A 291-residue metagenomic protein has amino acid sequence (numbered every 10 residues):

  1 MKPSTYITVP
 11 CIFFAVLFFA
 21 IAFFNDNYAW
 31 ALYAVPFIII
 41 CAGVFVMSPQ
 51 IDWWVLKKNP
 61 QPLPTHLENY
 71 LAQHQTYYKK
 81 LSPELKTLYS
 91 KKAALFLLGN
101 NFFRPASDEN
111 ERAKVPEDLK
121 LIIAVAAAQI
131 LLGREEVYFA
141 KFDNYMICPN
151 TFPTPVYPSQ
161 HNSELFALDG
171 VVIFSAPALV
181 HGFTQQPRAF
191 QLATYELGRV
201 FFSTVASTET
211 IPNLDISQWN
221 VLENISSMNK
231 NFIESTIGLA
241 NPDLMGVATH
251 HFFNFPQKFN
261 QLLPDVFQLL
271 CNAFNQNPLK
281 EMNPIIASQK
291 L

Functional and structural regions predicted by a protein language model:
M1-A128, L132-G133, Q276-L291: N-terminal low-structure segments adjacent to metalloprotease catalytic domains across cellular compartments
K2-S4, K120-L131, F152, P158-H161 (+2 more regions): Metalloprotease/metallohydrolase-associated module, dominated by Zn2+-dependent proteases
L97-N100, F201-V205: A generic secondary-structure signal for well-formed alpha-helical elements
N100-I173, G182-F183: Auxiliary, metal-adjacent structural segments of Zn-dependent hydrolase domains
F103, S207-T208: Short, polar/charged, Gly/Pro-enriched helix-capping and turn/loop motifs at alpha-helix termini and inter-helix linkers
N150, P177-L179, A206: An acidic- and aromatic-residue-enriched active-site/binding cleft used to recognize and process polar
S175-T194: Short pre-active-site segment immediately N-terminal to the catalytic Zn-binding motif
A193-F202: Active-site His/Glu-centered metal-binding helix of metallohydrolases
